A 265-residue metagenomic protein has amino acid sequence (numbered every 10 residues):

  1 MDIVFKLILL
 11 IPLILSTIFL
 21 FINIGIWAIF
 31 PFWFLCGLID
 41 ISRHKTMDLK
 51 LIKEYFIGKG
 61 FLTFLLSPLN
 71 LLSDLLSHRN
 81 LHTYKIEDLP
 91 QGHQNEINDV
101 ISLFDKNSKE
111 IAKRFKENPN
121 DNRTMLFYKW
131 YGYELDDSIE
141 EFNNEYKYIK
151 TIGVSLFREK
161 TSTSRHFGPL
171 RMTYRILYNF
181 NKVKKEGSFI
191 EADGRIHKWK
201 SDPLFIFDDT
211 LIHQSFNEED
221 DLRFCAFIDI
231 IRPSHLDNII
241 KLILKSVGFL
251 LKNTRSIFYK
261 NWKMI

Functional and structural regions predicted by a protein language model:
M1-R43: Alpha-helical bilayer-embedded segments of polytopic membrane proteins, i.e., transmembrane/intramembrane helices
W27-F142: Non-heme Fe(II)/2-oxoglutarate
E141-E159, M172: A short glycine-rich, His/Asp/Glu-containing loop-to-beta-strand
L156-R158, P169-K185: Short, conserved beta-strand element in jelly-roll/cupin
S164-H166, F189, F207, H213-E219: Short beta-strand His + acidic residue motifs that chelate non-heme Fe in jelly-roll/DSBH and cupin folds
R175-F180, I206, D221-D237: A short hydrophobic beta-strand segment most commonly corresponding to one strand of the jelly-roll/cupin
N181-S201: A short beta-strand-loop-beta hairpin characteristic of the jelly-roll/cupin
K198-I212: Conserved metal-binding segment of the jelly-roll/cupin
